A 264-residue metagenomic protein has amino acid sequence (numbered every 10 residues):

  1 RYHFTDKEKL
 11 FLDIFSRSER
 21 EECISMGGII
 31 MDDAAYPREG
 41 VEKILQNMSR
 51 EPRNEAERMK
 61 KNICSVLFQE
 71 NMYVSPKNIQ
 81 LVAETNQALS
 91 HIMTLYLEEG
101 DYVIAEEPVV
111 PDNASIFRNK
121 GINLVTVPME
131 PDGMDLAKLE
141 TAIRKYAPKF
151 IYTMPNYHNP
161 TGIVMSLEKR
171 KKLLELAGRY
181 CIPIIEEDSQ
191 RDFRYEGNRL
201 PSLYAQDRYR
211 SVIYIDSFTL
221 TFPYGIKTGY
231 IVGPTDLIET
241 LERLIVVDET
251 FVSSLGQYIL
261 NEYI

Functional and structural regions predicted by a protein language model:
H3-E84: N-terminal small-domain helix-loop-helix segment of the aminotransferase-like
G28, M129, A205, S217 (+1 more regions): Active-site donor-binding loop signature of nucleotide-sugar glycosyltransferases
I29-D33, N86, V110, N156-H158 (+4 more regions): Short, solvent-exposed loop/turn segments at secondary-structure junctions
Y36-G40, Y195-N198, G225-K227: Short aromatic-enriched loop/helix-cap "lid" or pocket-rim segments at secondary-structure transitions that line
M48-C181, R191-F193, N198-Q206, R210: Conserved core of the PLP fold type I
I213-I264: PLP-dependent aminotransferase class I/II
